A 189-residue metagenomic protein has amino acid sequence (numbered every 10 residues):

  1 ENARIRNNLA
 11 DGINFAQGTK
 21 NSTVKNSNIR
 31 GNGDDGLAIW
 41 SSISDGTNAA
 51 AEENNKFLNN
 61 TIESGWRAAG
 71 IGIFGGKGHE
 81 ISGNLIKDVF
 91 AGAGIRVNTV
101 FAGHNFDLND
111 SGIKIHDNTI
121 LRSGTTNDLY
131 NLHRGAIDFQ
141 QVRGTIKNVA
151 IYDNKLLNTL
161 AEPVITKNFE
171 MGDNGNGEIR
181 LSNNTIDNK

Functional and structural regions predicted by a protein language model:
E1-A10, T19-D34, A38-I39, A50-W66 (+4 more regions): Right-handed parallel beta-helix
N7-F15, G31-N48, E52, S64-I73 (+3 more regions): Extracellular beta-strand/beta-solenoid scaffold signature
